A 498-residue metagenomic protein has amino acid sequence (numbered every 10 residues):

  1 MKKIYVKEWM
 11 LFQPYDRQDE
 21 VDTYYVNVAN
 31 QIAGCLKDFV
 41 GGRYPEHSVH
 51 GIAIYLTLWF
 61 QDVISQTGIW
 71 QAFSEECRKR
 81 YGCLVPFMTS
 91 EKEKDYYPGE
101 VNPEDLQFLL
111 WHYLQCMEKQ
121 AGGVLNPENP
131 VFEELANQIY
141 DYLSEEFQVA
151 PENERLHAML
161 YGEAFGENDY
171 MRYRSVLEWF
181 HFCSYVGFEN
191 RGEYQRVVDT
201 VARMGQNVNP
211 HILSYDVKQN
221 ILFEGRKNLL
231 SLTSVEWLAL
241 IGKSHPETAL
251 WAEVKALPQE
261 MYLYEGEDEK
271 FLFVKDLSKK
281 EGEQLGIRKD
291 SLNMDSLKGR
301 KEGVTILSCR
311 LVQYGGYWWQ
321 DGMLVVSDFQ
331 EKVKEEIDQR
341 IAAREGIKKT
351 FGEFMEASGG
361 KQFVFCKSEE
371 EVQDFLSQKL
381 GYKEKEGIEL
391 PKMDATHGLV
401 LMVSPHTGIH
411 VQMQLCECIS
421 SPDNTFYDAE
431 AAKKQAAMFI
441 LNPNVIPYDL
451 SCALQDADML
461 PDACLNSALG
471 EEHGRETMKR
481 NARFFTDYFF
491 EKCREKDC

Functional and structural regions predicted by a protein language model:
M1-L257, Q313-C498: Mixed-charge, low-complexity intrinsically disordered regions
A252-E269: Structural detector for short beta-strands of small beta-barrel domains
E267, R310-V312: Structured loops at beta-to-helix junctions and adjacent beta-edge loops in soluble globular domains
K270-K275: Short aromatic-glycine-enriched beta-strand elements
L277-K279: Short coil/turn segments at secondary-structure boundaries
E281-S291: A short macromolecule-binding patch
K289-R310: Short nucleic-acid-contacting surface segments enriched for D/E, G, S/T with interspersed K/R
